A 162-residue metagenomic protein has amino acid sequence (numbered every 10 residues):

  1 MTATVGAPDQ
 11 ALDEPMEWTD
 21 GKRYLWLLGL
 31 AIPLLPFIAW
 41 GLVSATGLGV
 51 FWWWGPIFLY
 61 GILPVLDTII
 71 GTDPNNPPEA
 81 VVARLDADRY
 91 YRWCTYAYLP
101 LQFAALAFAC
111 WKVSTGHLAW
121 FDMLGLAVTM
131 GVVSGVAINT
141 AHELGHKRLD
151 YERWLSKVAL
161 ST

Functional and structural regions predicted by a protein language model:
M1-G21: Short, Lys/Arg-rich, polar N-terminal cytosolic tail immediately upstream of the first transmembrane signal-anchor
K22-W40: The first (N-terminal) embedded transmembrane alpha-helix
L35-P36, P56-P78, Q102, S134-I138: Central hydrophobic cores of alpha-helical transmembrane segments in multi-pass inner-membrane proteins across all
I38-W53: Short, hydrophobic transmembrane alpha-helix segments
F51-I62, M123-V132: Hydrophobic core segments of alpha-helical transmembrane domains in multi-pass membrane proteins
T68-P77, F103-D122, N139-E143: Transmembrane alpha-helix boundary signature
P78-L101: Juxtamembrane helix-capping/reentrant segments at transmembrane boundaries
A127-T162: Membrane-embedded catalytic scaffold of the fatty acid hydroxylase/desaturase
